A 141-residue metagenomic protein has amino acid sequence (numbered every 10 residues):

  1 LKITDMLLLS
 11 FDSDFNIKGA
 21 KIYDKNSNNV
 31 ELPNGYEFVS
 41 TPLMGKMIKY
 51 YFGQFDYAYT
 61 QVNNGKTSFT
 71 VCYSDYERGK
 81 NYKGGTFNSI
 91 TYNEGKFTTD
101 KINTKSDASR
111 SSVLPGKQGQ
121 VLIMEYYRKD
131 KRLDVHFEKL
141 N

Functional and structural regions predicted by a protein language model:
L1-N141: Secretory-pathway ectodomains
